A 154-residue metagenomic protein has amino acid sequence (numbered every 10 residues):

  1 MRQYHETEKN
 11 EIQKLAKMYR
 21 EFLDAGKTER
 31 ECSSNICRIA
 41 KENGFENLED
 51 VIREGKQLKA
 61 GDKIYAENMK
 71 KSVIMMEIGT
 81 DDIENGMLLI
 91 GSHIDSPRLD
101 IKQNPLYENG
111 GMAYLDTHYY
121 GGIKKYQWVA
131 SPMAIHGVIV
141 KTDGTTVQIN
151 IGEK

Functional and structural regions predicted by a protein language model:
M1-K154: N-terminal hydrophobic/helix-forming segments and targeting peptides
